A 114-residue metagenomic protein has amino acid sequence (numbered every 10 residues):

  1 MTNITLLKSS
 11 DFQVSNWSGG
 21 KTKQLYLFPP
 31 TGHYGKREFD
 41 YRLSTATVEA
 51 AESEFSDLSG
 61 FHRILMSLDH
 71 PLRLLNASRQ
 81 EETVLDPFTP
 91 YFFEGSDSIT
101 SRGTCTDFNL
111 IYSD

Functional and structural regions predicted by a protein language model:
I4-D11, L25-H33, D40-S59, E82-D97 (+1 more regions): Conserved short histidine dyad/triad with adjacent acidic residue
S15-N16, I64, T100-R102: A general structural signal for short secondary-structure junctions and capping/turn motifs
N16-G19, D57-L58: A short catalytic or substrate-binding loop motif that flags glycine-/basic-rich loops and adjacent residues that bind
K21, F39-S44, L68, P87-T89 (+1 more regions): A generic structural signal for short beta-strands and their flanking turns/coil linkers
K23-L25, A77: Residue-level detector of intrinsically disordered/flexible regions characterized by low predicted structural confidence
P30, G60-A77: Glycine- and acidic-residue-biased ligand/ion/polar-headgroup-sensing regions
S98-D114: Conserved, well-structured core segments that form or line functional sites
